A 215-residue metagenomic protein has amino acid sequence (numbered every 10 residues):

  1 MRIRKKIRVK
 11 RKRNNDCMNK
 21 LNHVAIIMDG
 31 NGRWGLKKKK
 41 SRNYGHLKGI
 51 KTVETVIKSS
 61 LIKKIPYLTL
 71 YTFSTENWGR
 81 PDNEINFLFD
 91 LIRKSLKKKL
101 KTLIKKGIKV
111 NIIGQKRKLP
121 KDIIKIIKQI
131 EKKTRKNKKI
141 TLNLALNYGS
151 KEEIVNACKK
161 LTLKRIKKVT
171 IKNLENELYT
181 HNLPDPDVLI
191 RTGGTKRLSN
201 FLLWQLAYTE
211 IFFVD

Functional and structural regions predicted by a protein language model:
R2-D215: Flexible, compositionally biased loop and terminal segments
